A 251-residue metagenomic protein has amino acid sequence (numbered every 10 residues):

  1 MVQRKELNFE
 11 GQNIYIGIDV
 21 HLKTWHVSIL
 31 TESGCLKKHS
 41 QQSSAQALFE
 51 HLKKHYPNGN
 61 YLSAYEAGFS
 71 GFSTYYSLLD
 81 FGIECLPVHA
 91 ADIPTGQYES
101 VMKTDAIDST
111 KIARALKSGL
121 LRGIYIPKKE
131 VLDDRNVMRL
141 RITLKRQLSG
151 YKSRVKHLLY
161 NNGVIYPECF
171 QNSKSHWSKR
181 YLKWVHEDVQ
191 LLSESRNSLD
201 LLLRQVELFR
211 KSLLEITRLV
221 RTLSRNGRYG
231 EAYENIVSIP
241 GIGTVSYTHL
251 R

Functional and structural regions predicted by a protein language model:
F9-L30, I112: Gly/Thr-rich phosphate-binding beta-strand-loop-beta motif of the actin/hexokinase/Hsp70
K23-Q46: Short glycine-rich, Thr/Ser-proximal phosphate-binding strand/loop in the N-terminal lobe of ATP-dependent enzymes
A45-L62: Short, basic/hydrophobic alpha-helical segments
V88-G123: Short alpha-helix plus adjacent loop in nuclease-associated cores
R114-N136, R180-Q190: A short, charged helix-loop
I142-Y233: Glycine-rich, often acidic, oxyanion-interacting loops/wings at catalytic, nucleic-acid, or phospho-protein interfaces
T248-R251: Conserved small/polar residues in nucleotide/adenosyl-binding loops
